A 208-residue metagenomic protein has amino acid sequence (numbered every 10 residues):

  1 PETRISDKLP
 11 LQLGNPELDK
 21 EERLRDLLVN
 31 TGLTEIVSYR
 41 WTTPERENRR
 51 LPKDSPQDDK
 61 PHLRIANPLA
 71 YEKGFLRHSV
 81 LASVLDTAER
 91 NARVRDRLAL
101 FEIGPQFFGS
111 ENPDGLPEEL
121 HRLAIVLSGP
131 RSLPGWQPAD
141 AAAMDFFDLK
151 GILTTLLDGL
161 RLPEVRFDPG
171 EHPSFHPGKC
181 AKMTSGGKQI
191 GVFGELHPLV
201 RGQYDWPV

Functional and structural regions predicted by a protein language model:
P1-V208: Extended beta-strand-rich architecture
